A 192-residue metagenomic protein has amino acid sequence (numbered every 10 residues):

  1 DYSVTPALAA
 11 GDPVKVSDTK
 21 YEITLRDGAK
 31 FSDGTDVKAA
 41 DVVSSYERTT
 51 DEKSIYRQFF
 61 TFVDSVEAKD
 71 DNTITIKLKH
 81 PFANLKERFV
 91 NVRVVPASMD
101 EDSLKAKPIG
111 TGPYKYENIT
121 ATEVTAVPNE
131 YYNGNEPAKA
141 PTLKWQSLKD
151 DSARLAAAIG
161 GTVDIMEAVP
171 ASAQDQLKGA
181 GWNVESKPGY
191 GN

Functional and structural regions predicted by a protein language model:
D1-V16, L25, E47, I109: N-terminal lobe/hinge region of extracytoplasmic solute-binding protein
S3, F89-A138, T142: Gly/Pro-rich hinge or "lid" segments in bacterial periplasmic/extracellular proteins
S17-T19, R26-G28, V42, E47 (+8 more regions): Solvent-exposed coil/turn segments that connect beta secondary-structure elements in extracytoplasmic/periplasmic
K20-T24, Q58-S98: Surface-exposed binding/hinge segments that line and control ligand-binding clefts or catalytic entry sites
D27-K30, E47-S54, V94, D150 (+3 more regions): Sec-exported extracytoplasmic/periplasmic mature domains
F59, E167-N192: Local pocket/hinge segments that shape ligand/substrate recognition
D102, Y131-Q176: Ligand-site clamp/hinge motif
